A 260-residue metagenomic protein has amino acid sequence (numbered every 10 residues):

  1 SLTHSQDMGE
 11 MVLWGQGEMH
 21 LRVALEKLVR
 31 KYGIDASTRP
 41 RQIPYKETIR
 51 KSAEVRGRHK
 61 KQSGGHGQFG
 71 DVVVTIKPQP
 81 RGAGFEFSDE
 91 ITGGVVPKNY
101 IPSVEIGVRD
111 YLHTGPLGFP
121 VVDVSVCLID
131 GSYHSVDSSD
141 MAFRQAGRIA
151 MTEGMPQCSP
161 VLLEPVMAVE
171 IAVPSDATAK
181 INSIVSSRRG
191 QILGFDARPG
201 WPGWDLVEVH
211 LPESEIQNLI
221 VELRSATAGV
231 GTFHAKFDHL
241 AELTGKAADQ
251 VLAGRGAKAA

Functional and structural regions predicted by a protein language model:
S1-A260: Accessory interaction regions appended to the cores of large information-processing enzymes
